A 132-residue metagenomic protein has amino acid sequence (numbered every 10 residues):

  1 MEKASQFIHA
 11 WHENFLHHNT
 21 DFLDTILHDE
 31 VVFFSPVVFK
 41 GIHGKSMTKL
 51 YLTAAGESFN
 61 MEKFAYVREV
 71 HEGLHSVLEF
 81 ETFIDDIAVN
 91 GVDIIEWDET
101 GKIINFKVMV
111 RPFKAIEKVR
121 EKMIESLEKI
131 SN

Functional and structural regions predicted by a protein language model:
M1-Q6, E128-N132: Basic/polar N-terminal segments that are highly enriched at the extreme N-terminus, encompassing both cleavable
E2, N14, F39-H43: A short glycine-/small-residue-rich loop at the edge of a beta-strand within enzyme catalytic domains
E2-Q6, D21, S46, K114: Generic alpha-helical secondary structure signal
S5-I26: Short acidic-aromatic low-complexity motifs
D21, T25-H71: A solvent-exposed, acidic/Ser-Thr-rich amphipathic alpha-helical stretch
G56-N132: A beta-strand edge to alpha-helix "cap/lid" segment located at domain peripheries
